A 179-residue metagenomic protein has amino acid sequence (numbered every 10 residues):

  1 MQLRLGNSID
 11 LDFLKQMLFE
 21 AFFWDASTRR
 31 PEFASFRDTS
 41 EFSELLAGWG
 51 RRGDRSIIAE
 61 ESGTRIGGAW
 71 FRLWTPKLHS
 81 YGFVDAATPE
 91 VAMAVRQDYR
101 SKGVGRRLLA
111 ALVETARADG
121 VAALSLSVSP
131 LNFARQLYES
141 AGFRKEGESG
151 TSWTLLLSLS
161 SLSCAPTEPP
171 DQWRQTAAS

Functional and structural regions predicted by a protein language model:
M1-Q16: A short beta-loop-alpha structural element at the N-terminal edge of CoA-dependent acyl/N-acetyltransferase catalytic
F19-L45: Conserved GNAT-fold acetyl-CoA-binding loop/helix
S43-I58: A short helix-loop-beta-strand connector motif used in the catalytic cores of GNAT acetyltransferases and, in some
E60-M93: Conserved acyl-donor/pantetheine-binding loop and adjacent beta-alpha core of acyl/acetyltransferases and related
E90-S101, V128: A short, internal acetyl-CoA/4′-phosphopantetheine-binding micro-motif in the GNAT/acyltransferase core
S101-A116, E139-S140: Conserved acetyl-CoA-binding loop-helix of GNAT-fold acetyltransferases
A116-S129: Conserved GNAT acetyl-CoA-binding A-motif
E139-S149: Conserved acetyl-CoA-binding loop of GNAT-fold acetyltransferases
